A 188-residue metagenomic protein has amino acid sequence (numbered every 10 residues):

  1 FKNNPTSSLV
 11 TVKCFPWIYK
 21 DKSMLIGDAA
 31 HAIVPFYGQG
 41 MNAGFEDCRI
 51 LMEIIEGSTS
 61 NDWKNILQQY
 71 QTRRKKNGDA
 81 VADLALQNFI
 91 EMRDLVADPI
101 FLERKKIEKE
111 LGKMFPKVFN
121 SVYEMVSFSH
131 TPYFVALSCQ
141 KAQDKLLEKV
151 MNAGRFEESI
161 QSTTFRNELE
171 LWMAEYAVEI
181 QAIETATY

Functional and structural regions predicted by a protein language model:
F1-D62: FAD/FMN-dependent oxidoreductases across multiple families
E53-Y188: C-terminal helical "tail/cap" subdomain of flavin- and related membrane-associated enzymes
